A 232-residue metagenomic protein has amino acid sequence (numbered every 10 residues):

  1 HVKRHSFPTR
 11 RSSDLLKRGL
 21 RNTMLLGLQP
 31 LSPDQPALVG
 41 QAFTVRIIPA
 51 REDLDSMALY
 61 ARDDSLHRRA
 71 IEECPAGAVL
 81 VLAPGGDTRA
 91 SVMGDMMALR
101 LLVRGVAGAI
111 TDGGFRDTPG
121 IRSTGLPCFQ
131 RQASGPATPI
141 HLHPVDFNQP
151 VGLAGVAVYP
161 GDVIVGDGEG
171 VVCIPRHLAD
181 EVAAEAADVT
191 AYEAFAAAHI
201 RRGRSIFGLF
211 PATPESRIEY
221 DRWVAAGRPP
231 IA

Functional and structural regions predicted by a protein language model:
H1-S12: Short, small-residue-biased leader/transition segments that mark boundaries at the very start of proteins
D14-M93: Extended, compositionally biased flexible segments
N22-T23, Q41-T44, A78-V81, V106-I110 (+4 more regions): Structural motif
M97-A98, G161: Generic hydrophobic/aromatic pocket-lining and core-packing "Φ" positions
T111-D112, T118-G166: A contiguous pocket-lining binding segment that forms or flanks enzyme active sites
V163-S205: A hydrophobic, small-residue-rich beta->alpha segment in the mid-to-C-terminal subdomain of diverse proteins
G203-A232: Acidic/histidine-enriched, glycine/proline-rich intrinsically disordered or flexible terminal extensions
